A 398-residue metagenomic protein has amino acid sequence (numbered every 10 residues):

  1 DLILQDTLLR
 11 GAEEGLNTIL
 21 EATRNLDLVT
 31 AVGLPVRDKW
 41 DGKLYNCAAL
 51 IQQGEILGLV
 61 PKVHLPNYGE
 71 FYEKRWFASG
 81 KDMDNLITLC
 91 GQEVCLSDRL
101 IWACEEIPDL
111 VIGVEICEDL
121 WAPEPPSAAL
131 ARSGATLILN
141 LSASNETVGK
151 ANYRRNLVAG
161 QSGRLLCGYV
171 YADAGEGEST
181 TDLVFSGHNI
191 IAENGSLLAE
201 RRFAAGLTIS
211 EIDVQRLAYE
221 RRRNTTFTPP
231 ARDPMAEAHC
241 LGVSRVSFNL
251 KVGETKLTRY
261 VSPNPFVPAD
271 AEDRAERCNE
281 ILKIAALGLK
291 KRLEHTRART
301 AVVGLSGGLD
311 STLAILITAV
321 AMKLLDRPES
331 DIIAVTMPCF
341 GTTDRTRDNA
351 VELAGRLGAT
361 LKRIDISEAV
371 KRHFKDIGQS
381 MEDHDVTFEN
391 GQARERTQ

Functional and structural regions predicted by a protein language model:
D1-G304, L316, V320-E329, R356 (+1 more regions): Enzyme catalytic cores with a strong preference for nitrogen-chemistry domains
P123, T147, S311, T342-T343: Alpha-helix N-cap/loop-to-helix initiation residues
L139, N145, L166, R372-T387 (+1 more regions): Nucleotide-activated chemistry modules centered on ATP-dependent adenylation/adenylyltransferase
A143-S144, A174, S306, M337-F340 (+1 more regions): Short, ordered loop/turn segments at secondary-structure junctions
I209, L241-P265, R327, D331-G391: A conserved beta-strand->alpha-helix junction
A271-K283, C339-F340, F388-R396: Short acidic-aromatic active-site loops that bind/stabilize oxyanions
R299-S311, S367-K371: A glycine-rich phosphate-binding loop feature that marks nucleotide/adenosyl-phosphate handling sites
L305-T318, T346-D348, I377: Short glycine/threonine-rich loop-to-helix capping motif typified by GTGT followed within a few residues by an Asp-Pro
